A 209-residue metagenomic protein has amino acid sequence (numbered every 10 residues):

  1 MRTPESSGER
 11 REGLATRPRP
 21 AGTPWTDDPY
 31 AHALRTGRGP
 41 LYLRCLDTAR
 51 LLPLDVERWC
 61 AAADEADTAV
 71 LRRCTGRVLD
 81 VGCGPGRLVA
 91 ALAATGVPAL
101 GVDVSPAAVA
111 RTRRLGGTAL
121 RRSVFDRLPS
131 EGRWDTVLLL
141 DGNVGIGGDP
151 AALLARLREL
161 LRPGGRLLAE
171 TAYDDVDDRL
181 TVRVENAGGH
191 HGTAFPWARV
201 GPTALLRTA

Functional and structural regions predicted by a protein language model:
R2-R73: S-adenosyl-L-methionine
S105: Conserved SAM/SAH-binding beta-strand->alpha-helix loop
G116-D126: Conserved SAM-binding strand-loop segment of SAM-dependent methyltransferases
F125-T136: A short acidic, Gly/Pro-enriched loop at the edge of an enzyme's catalytic core that lines a small-molecule cofactor
W134-A151: A short SAM/SAH-binding and catalytic strip from SAM-dependent methyltransferases
A151-P163: A short glycine-rich, Lys/Arg-flanked "PGG" loop and its adjoining helix->strand segment in the class I
G164-A172: Conserved beta-strand signature within the Rossmann-like core of class I S-adenosyl-L-methionine
F195-A209: Short alpha-helix
